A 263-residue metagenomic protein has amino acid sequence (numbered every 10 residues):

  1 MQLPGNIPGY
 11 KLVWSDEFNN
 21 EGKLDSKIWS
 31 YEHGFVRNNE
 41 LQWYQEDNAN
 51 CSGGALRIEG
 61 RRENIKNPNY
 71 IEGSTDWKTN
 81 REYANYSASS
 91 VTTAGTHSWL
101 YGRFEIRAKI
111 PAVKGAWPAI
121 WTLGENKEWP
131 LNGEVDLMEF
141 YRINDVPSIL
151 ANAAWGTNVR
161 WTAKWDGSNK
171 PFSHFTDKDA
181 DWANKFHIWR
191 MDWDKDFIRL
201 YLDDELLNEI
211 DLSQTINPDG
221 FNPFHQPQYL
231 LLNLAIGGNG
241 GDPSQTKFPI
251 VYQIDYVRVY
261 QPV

Functional and structural regions predicted by a protein language model:
M1-V263: GH16 jelly-roll
